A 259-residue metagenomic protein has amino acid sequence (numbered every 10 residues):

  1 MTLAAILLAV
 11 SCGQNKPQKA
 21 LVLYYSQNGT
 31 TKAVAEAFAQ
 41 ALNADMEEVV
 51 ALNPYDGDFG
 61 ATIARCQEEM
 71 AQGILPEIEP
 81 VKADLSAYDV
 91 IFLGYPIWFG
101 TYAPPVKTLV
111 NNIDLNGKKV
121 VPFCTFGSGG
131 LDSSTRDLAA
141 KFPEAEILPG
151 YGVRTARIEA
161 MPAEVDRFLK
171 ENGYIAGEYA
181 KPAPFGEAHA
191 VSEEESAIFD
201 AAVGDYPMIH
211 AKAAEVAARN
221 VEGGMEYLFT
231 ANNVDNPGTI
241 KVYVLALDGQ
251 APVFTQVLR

Functional and structural regions predicted by a protein language model:
M1-L3: Sec-dependent signal peptide recognition, specifically the positively charged N-region followed immediately by
A9-S11: C-terminal motif of bacterial Sec signal peptides marking the signal peptidase cleavage site
Q14-L93, G100-Y102, K107, N111 (+4 more regions): N-terminal beta1-alpha1-beta2 submodule of the flavodoxin-like/Rossmannoid cofactor-binding fold
V121-A160: Short, glycine-/small-residue-rich phosphate/pyrophosphate-handling segment
R154-A176: C-terminal helix of von Willebrand factor
E171-P207: N-terminal trafficking/processing presequences and adjacent post-cleavage segments of proteins routed to secretion
